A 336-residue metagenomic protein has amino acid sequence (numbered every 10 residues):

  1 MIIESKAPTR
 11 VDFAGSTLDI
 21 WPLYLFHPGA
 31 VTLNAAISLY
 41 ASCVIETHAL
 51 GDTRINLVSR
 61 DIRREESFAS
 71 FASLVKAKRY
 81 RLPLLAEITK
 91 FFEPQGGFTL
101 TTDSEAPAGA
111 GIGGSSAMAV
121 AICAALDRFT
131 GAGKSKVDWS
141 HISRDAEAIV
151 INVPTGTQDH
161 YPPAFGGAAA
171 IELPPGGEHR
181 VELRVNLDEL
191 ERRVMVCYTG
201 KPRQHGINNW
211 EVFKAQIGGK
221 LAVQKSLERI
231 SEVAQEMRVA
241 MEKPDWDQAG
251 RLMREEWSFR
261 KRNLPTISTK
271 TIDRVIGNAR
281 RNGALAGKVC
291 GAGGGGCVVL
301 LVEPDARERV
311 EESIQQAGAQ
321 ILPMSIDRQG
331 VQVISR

Functional and structural regions predicted by a protein language model:
M1-A14, L18-W21, L25-F26, N34-I37 (+5 more regions): C-terminal nucleotide
A69-S70, A110-G114: Short, conserved acidic/polar surface loops in the N-terminal third of protein domains
L82, S116-V120, T155: Short alpha-helical patches at coil-to-helix transitions and adjacent helical residues in well-structured domains
P94-T101: Conserved catalytic cysteine-centered active-site region of acyl-thioester-dependent Claisen-condensing enzymes
A106-A110, L285: Short pre-catalytic strand/loop immediately N-terminal to key active-site residues, enriched for Gly-Thr
I112-K136: DPxDG-like acidic metal-binding loop motif
G295-C297: Glycine-rich active-site/cofactor-binding loop and its immediate structural neighborhood
